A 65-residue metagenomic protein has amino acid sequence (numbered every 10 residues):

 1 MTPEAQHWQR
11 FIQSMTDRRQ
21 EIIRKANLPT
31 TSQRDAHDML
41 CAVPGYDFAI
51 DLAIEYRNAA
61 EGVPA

Functional and structural regions predicted by a protein language model:
M1, E61-A65: Glycine- and charge-rich intrinsically disordered segments
H7, F11, R24, L28-G62: Short, charge-rich amphipathic interface segments used for partner binding and complex assembly
